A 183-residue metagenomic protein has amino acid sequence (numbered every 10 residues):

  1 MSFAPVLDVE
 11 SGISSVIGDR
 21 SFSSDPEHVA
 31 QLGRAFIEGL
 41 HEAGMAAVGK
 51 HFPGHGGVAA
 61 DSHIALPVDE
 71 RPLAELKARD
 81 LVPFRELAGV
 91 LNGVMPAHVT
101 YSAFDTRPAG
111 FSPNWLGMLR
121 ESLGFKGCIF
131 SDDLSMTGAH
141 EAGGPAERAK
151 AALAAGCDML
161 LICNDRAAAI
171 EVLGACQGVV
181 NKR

Functional and structural regions predicted by a protein language model:
M1: Catalytic domains of carbohydrate-active enzymes, especially glycoside hydrolases
L7-S14: Short, conserved phosphate-binding/catalytic loop or strand-edge motifs used in phosphoryl-/nucleotidyl-transfer
S14-I17, D61-S62: Short acidic, glycine/proline-rich loop/turn micro-motifs
G18-D25, S102: Second-shell loop/turn segments in exported
H28-R183: Second-shell residues forming the walls of enzyme active-site clefts
